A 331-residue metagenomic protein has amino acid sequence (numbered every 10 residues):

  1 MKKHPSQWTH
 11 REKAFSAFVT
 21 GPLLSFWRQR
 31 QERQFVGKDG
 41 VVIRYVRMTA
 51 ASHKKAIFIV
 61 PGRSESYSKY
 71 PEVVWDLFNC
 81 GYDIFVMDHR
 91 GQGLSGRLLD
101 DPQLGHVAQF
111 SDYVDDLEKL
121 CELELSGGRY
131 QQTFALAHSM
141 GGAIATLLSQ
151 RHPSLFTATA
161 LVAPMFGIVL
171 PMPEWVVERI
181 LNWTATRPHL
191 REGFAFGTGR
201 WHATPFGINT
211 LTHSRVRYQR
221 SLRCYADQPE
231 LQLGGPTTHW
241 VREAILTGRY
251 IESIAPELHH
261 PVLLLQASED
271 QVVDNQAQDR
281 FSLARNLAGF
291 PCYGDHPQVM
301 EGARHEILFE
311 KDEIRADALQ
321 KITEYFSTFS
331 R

Functional and structural regions predicted by a protein language model:
M1-V36, I43-M48: An N-terminal hydrophobic leader/cap segment in hydrolases
K54, G62-E65: Active-site glycine-rich loops that stabilize anionic/oxyanionic intermediates across multiple enzyme folds
Y67, V74-D100: Conserved alpha/beta-hydrolase
G105-L125: Alpha/beta-hydrolase active-site loop
I144-Q232: Alpha/beta-hydrolase-fold enzymes
L258, L264-Q266, D270: Short beta-strand/loop motif that positions the catalytic acidic residue of the alpha/beta-hydrolase fold
Q271-A277: Conserved alpha/beta-hydrolase "acid-adjacent" motif
P291-R331: Catalytic active-site module of serine/aspartate enzymes centered on a nucleophile-bearing elbow/loop
